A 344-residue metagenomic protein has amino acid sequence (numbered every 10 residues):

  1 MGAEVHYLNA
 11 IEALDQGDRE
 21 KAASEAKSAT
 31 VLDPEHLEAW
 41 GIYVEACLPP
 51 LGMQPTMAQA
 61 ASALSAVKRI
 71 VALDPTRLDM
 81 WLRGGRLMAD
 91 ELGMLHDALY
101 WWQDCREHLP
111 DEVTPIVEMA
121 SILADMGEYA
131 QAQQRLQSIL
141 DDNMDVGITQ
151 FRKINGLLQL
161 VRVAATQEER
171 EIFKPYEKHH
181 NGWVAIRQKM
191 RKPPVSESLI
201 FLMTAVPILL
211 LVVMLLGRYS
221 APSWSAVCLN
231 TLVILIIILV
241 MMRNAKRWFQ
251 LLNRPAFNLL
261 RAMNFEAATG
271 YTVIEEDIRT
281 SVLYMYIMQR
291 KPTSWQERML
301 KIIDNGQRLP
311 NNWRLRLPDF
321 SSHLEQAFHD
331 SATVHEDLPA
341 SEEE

Functional and structural regions predicted by a protein language model:
M1-L32, I42, L48-T56: Alpha-helical segment of the N-proximal tetratricopeptide repeat
G2, H36, R77, E112 (+1 more regions): Residue-level recognition of tetratricopeptide repeat
G2-N9, D33, R261-E344: Charged, low-complexity cytosol-facing tails and large interhelical loops of integral membrane proteins
V5, A39, M80, P115 (+2 more regions): TPR alpha-solenoid repeat register
Q16-E25, L51-A66, L92-D104, G127-R135: Structural signature of tandem alpha-helical TPR/SEL1-like repeats, specifically the intra-repeat loop/turn
P50-M57, G93-M94, Y129-Q134, L158-M190: Alpha-helical linker/edge segments of TPR/alpha-solenoid repeat scaffolds and analogous pre-/post-domain helices
K192-F265: Transmembrane alpha-helical hairpins and terminal membrane-anchor modules
